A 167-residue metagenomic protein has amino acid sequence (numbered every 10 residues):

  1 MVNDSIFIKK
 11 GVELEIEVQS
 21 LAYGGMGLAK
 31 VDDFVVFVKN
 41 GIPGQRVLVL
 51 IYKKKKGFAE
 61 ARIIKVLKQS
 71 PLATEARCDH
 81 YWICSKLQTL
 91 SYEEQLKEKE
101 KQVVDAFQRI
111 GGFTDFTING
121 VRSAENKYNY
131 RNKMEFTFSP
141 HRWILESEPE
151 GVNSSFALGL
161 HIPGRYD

Functional and structural regions predicted by a protein language model:
M1-D167: Non-catalytic accessory regions of SAM-dependent methyltransferases
